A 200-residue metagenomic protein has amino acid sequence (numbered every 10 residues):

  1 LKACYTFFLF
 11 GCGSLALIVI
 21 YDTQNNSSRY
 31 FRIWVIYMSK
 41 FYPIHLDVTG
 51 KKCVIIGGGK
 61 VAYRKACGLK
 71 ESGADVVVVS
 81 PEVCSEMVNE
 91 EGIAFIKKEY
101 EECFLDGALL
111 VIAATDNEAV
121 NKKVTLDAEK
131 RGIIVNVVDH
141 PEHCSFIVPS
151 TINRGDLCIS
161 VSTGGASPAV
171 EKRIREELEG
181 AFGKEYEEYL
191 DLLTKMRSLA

Functional and structural regions predicted by a protein language model:
L17-Y37: Short, Lys/Arg-enriched N-terminal segments with co-localized hydrophobic residues within the first ~10-30 amino acids
V35-E82, M87-V88: Hydrophobic, well-ordered beta-alpha structural blocks that scaffold small-molecule cofactor pockets
G59-V61, A119, G165: Residue-level detector of alpha-helix initiation sites
E91-D106: Glycine-rich, highly charged phosphate/nucleotide-binding loops
L110-A114, N121-I147: ADP-ribose/adenylate-binding Rossmann-like module
G165-A200: An accessory alpha-helical subdomain
